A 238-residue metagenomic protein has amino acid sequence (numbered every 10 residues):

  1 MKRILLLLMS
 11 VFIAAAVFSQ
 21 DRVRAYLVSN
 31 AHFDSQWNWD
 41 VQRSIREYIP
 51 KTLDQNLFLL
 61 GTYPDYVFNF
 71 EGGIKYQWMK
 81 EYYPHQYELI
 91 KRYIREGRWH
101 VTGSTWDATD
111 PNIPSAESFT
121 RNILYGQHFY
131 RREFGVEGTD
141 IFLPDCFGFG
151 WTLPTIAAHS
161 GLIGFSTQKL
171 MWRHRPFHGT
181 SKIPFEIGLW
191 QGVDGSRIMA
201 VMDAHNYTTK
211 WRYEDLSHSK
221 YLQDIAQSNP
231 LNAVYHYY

Functional and structural regions predicted by a protein language model:
I4-A15: Sec-dependent N-terminal signal peptides
Q20-Y238: Catalytic-domain carbohydrate-binding cleft regions of carbohydrate-active enzymes
